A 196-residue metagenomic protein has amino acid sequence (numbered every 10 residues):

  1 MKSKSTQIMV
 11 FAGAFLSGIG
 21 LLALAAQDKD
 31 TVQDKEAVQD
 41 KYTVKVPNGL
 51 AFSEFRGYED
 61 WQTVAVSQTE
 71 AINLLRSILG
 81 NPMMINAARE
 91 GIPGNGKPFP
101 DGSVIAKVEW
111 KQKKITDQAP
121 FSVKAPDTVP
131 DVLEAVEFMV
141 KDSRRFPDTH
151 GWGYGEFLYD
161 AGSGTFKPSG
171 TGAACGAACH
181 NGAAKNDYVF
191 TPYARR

Functional and structural regions predicted by a protein language model:
M1-A12: Bacterial N-terminal signal peptides that target proteins for export
I8-V10, V32, V38: Short hydrophobic transmembrane-like helices used for membrane targeting/insertion
V10-G20: Bacterial N-terminal signal peptides
L22-D28: Signal peptide cleavage region of secreted peptide precursors
D28-D30, D34-E36, V44-V66, G96-R196: Sequence context surrounding c-type heme c attachment/ligation sites in exported
A71-N86, F166-G172: Short, charge- and proline-biased low-complexity linear segments that act as flexible interaction/docking motifs
R76-N95, A119-K124: N-terminal post-signal-peptidase region of extra-cytosolic proteins
